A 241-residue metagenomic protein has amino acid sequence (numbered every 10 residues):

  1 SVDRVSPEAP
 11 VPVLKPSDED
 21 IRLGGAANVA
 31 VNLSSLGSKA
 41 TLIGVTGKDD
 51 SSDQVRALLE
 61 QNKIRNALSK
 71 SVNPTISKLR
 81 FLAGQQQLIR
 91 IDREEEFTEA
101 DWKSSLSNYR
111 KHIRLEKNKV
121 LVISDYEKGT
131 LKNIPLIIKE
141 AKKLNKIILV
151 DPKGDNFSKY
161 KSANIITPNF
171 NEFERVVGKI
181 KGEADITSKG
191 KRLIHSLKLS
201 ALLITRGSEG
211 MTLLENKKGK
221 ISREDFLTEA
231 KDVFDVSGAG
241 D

Functional and structural regions predicted by a protein language model:
S1-V5: Positively charged, low-complexity intrinsically disordered leader regions
P7-S77: Substrate-binding N-lobe of the ribokinase-like
S17-I21, L227-A239: Short pre-catalytic strand/loop immediately N-terminal to key active-site residues, enriched for Gly-Thr
L33, E174, V233-D241: Short, small-residue alpha-helix embedded
T41-V45, A67, V120-V122, L149 (+1 more regions): A structural signal for isolated positions on well-ordered beta-strands in alpha/beta enzyme cores
A67-N73, R80-E116: Conserved phosphate-binding/catalytic loop of the ribokinase/pfkB sugar-kinase fold
E116-T130: Short acidic, glycine-rich surface-loop motifs adjacent to enzyme active sites
K128-D225: Conserved phosphate/ATP/ADP-binding segment of small-molecule kinases
